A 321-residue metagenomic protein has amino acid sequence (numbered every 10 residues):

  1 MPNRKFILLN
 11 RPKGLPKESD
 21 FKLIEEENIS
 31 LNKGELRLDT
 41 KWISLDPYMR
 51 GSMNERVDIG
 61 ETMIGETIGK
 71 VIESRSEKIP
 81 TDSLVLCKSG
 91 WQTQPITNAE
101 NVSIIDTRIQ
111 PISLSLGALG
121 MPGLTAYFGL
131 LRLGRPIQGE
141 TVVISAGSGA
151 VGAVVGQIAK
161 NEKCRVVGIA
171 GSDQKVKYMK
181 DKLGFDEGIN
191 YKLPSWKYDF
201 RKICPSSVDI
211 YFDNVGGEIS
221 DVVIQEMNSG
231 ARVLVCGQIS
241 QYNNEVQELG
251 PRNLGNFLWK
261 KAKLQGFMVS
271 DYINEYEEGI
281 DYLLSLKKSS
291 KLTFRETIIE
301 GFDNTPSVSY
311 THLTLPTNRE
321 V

Functional and structural regions predicted by a protein language model:
E27-L45, G51-W91: Glycine-rich beta-strand-centered segment in the early N-terminal region that forms part of a ligand/cofactor-binding
G65-I68, T81-A146, K291: NAD(P)H dinucleotide-binding glycine-rich loop of Rossmann-like/cofactor-binding domains, especially the beta1-alpha1
G120-L193: Mid-domain Rossmann-like dinucleotide-binding core that forms the NAD(H)/NADP(H) cofactor-binding site
W196-P205: Short amphipathic alpha-helix with an adjacent loop that forms part of the alpha/beta core around
F212: N-terminal Rossmann-like NAD(P) cofactor-binding module of classical short-chain dehydrogenase/reductase
E218-L292: Glycine-rich phosphate-binding loop and adjacent beta-alpha segment of Rossmann(oid) nucleotide-cofactor-binding
T311-T317: Conserved small/polar residues in nucleotide/adenosyl-binding loops
